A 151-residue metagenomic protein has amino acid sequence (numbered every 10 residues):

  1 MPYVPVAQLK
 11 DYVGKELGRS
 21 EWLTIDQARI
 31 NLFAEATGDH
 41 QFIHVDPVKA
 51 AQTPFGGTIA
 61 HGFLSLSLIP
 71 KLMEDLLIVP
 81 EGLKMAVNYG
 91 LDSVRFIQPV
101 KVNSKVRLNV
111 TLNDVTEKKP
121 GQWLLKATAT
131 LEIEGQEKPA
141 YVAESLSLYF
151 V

Functional and structural regions predicted by a protein language model:
M1-A60: Catalytic strand-loop segment that frames the active site of acyl-thioester-processing enzymes
M1-Y12, P99-V151: HotDog/MaoC-like acyl-thioester-processing domains
R19, S67, L108-V110: A generic structural signal for residues embedded in beta-strands
R19-E21, R29, D39, L83-D92 (+2 more regions): A generic structural signal for short beta-strands and their flanking turns/coil linkers
W22-T24, R95, L146-L148: Generic structural detector for well-ordered beta-strands
G56-G57, P70-N109: Hydrophobic beta-strand-centered segment that forms part of the acyl-chain substrate-binding groove
